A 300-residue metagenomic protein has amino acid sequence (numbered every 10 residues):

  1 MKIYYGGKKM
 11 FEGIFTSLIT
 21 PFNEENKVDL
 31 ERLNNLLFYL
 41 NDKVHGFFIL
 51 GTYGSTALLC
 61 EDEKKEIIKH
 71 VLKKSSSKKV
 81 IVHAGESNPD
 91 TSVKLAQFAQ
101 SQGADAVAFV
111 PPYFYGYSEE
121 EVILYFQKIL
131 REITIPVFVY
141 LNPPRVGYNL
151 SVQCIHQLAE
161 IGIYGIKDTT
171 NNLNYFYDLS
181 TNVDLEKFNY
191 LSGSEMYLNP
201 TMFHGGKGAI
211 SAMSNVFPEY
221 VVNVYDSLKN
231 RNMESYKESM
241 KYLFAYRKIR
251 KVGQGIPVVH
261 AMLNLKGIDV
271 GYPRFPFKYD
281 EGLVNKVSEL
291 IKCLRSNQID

Functional and structural regions predicted by a protein language model:
G7-G147: Active-site beta->alpha loop and helix N-cap motifs at the rims of alpha/beta catalytic domains
G13-T20, Y39-V44, F203-H204, M213-D300: C-terminal alpha-helical cap/extension of soluble enzyme domains
L33, K64, I68, S92 (+5 more regions): A general structural signal for well-ordered alpha-helical segments in protein cores
K73-K78, Q102-G103, I133-I135, E160-G162 (+3 more regions): Short helix-capping segments at alpha-helix termini
R145-K251: Catalytic alpha/beta core domains of metabolic enzymes, predominantly
